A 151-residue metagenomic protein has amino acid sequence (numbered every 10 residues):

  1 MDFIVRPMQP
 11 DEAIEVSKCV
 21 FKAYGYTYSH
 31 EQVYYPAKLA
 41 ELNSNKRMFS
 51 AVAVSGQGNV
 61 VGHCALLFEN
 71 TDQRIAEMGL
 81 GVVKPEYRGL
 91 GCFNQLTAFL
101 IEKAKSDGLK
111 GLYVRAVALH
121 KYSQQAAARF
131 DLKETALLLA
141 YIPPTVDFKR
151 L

Functional and structural regions predicted by a protein language model:
M1-D11: Conserved N-terminal entry element of GNAT/NAT acetyltransferase domains
P10-P85: A conserved beta-strand-loop-helix scaffold within acyl/acetyltransferase catalytic domains
N59, K84-Q95, D107, L119: Conserved glycine-rich acetyl-CoA-binding loop
V82, A118-H120, L138-A140: Active-site-proximal loop/turn and secondary-structure-junction residues that shape catalytic pockets, frequently
L100: Conserved alpha-helical elements of the SDR catalytic core
A104-V117: Conserved GNAT acetyl-CoA-binding A-motif
R115, A128-R150: Conserved catalytic-core motifs of GNAT/GCN5-like acyltransferases
S123-A127: Conserved active-site tyrosine of GNAT-family acetyltransferases
